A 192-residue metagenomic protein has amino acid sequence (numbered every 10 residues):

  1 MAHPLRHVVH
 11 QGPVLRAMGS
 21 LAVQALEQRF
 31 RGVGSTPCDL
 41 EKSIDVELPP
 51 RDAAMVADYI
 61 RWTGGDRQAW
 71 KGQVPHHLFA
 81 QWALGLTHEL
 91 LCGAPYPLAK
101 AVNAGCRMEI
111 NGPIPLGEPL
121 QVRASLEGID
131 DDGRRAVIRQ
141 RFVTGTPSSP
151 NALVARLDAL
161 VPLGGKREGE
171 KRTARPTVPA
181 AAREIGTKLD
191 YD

Functional and structural regions predicted by a protein language model:
M1-N103, K166-D192: Hot-dog-fold acyl-thioester-processing enzymes
A2-V9, Q68, M108, T146-L157: Acyl-thioester-processing domains in fatty-acid/polyketide/NRPS systems
I44-D45, R51-M55, I114, Q121-V122 (+2 more regions): Hydrophobic/basic alpha-helical segments enriched in Actinobacteria
G105-S148: Hydrophobic beta-sheet segments that form the core/acyl-binding groove of ACP/CoA-dependent acyl-chain-processing
D130, R135-D192: An exposed, glycine/acidic-rich loop-and-rim segment of catalytic or binding clefts
